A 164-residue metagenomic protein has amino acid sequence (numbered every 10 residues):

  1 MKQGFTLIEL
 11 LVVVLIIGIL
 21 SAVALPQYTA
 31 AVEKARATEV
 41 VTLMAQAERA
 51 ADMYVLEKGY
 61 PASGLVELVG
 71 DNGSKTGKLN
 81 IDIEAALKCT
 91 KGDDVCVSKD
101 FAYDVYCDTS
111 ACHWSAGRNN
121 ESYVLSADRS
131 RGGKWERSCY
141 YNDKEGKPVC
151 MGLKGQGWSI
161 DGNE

Functional and structural regions predicted by a protein language model:
M1-V32, V40: N-terminal single-pass transmembrane signal-anchor helix
G18-A22, A47, C96, G133: Short linear sequence motifs
A22, A30-V69, L79: Conserved hydrophobic/amphipathic alpha-helical signal-anchor segments
E57-E164: Periplasmic/extracellular, small/polar-rich flexible segments of pilin-like filament-forming proteins
